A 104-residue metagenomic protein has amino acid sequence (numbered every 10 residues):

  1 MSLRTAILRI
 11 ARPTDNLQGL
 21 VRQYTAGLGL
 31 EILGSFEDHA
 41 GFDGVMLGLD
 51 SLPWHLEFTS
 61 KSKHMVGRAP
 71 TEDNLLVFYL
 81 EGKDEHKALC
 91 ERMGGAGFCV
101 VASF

Functional and structural regions predicted by a protein language model:
M1, V66-R68, C99: Short helix-capping and inter-helix turn/linker motifs at the boundaries of alpha-helical repeat units
L3-A6, A69-D73: Short glycine-enriched loop/turn motifs at secondary-structure junctions
R9-A11, M46, L75-V77: Short aromatic/hydrophobic contact patches that present stacked aromatics for nucleic-acid/ligand binding
R12-W54: Core segments of cupin and vicinal oxygen chelate
D15-Q18, P70-F104: Vicinal oxygen chelate
D50-H55, G82-H86: Short, charged/polar surface micro-motifs in flexible loops or helix N-caps
T59-H64: Acetyl-CoA-dependent GNAT
